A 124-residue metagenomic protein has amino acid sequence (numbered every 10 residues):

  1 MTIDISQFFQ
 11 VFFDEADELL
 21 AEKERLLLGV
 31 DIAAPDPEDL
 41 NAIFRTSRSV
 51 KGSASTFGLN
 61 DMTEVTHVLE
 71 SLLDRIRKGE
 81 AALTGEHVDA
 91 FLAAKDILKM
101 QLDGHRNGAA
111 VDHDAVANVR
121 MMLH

Functional and structural regions predicted by a protein language model:
M1-H124: N-terminal assembly/transducer modules of large multi-domain enzymes, emphasizing dimerization/partner-binding
